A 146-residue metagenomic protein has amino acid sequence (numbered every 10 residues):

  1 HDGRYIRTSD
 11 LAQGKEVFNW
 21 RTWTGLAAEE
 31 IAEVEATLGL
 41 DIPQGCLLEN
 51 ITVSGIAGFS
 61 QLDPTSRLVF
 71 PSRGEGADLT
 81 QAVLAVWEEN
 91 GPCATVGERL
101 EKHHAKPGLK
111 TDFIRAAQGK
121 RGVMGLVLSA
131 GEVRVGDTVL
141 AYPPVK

Functional and structural regions predicted by a protein language model:
H1-K146: Metal-cofactor-dependent catalytic cores
